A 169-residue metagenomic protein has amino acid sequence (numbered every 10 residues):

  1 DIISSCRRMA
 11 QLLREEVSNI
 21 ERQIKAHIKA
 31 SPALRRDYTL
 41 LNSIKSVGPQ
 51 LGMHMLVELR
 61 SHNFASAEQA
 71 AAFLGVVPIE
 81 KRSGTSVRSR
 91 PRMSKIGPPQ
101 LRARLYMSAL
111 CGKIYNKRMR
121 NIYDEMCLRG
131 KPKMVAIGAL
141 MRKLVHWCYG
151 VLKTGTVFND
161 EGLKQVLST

Functional and structural regions predicted by a protein language model:
D1-Q50, N116: Helix-hairpin-helix/helix-loop-helix acidic hairpins
R7, R14, Y106-A109, M141-L152: Short, amphipathic alpha-helical segments that act as regulatory/interfacial helices in nucleotide-processing proteins
M9, E16, G97, L101 (+2 more regions): Hydrophobic (often cysteine-bearing) scaffold residues that line and stabilize catalytic clefts of nucleotide/cofactor
V17, E21, R60-F64, G112-R118 (+1 more regions): Short helix-capping/linker segments at secondary-structure and domain boundaries
Q23-H27, S83-S86, N116-Y123, G138-A139 (+1 more regions): Short coil/turn segments at secondary-structure boundaries
K29-A33, L74-E80, R90-I96, H146-C148 (+1 more regions): Short alpha-helical linear motifs
N42-S43, P49, M53-R129, K133 (+1 more regions): Phosphate-backbone recognition surface of nucleic-acid-processing proteins
L128-T169: Basic, amphipathic alpha-helical segments enriched in Lys/Arg and hydrophobic/aromatic residues
